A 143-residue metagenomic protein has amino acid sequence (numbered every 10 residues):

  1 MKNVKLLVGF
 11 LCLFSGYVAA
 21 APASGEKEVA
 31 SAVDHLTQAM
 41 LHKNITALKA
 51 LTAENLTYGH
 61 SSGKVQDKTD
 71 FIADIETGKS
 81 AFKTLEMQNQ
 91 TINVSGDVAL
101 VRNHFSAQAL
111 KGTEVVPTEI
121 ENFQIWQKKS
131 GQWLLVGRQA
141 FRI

Functional and structural regions predicted by a protein language model:
K5-G16: Bacterial N-terminal signal peptides
S15-E54: Short, low-complexity N-terminal intrinsically disordered segments enriched in polar/charged residues
H35-Q38, H42, T46, A50 (+4 more regions): Surface-exposed, polar/charged faces of alpha-helical domains in mature secreted/periplasmic/lumenal proteins
L36, A47-L48, L56, F71 (+2 more regions): Hydrophobic pocket/interface hotspot
T52, S62, E86, T91 (+3 more regions): A mature extracytoplasmic/lumenal domain signature
N55-Q66, G78-A81: A short gly/proline-enriched turn/hairpin at secondary-structure junctions
I75-G112: Surface-exposed, charged secondary-structure patches
E119-I143: Short beta-strand edge/turn micro-motifs at domain boundaries
